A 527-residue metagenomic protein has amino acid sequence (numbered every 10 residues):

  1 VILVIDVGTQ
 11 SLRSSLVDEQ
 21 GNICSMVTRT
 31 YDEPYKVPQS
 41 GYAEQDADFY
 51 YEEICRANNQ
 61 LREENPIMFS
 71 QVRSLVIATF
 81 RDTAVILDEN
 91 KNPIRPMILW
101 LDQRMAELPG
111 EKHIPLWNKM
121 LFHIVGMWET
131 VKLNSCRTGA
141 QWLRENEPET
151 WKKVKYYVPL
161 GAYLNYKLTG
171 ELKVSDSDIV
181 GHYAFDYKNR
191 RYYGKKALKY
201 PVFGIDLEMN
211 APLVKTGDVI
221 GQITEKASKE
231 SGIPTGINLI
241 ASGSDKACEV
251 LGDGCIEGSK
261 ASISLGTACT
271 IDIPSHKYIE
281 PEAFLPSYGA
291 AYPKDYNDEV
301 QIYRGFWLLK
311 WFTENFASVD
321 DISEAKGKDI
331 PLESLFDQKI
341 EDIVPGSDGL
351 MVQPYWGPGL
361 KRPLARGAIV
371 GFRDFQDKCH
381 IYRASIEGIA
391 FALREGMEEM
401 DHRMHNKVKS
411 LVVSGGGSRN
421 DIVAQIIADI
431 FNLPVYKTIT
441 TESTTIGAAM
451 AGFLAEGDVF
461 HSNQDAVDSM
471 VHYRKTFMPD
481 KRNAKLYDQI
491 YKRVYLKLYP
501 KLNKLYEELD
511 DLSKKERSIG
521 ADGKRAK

Functional and structural regions predicted by a protein language model:
V1-R29, K36, R73-E111, E149 (+2 more regions): Glycine/Thr-rich phosphate-binding loops that ligate phosphate moieties of nucleotide and other phosphorylated ligands
V7-T9, Q20, H123-S244, L309 (+4 more regions): Gly/Ser/Thr-rich active-site cleft segment
G21, Q45, R73-T79, I98-L101 (+9 more regions): Active-site nucleophile and cofactor-binding loops and adjacent substrate-binding regions of central metabolic enzymes
S25-A57: N-terminal glycine-rich phosphate/pyrophosphate-binding loop and immediately adjacent elements
S40, A47, Y51, R62-R137: Active-site phosphate-binding/coordination module
D48-Y50, I114-V131, E230-P234, S259-S262 (+1 more regions): A polyampholytic, Gly/Pro-enriched intrinsically disordered region
I54-R73, E147-W151, K196-D206, S231 (+1 more regions): Phosphate/pyrophosphate-binding loops at sites that engage ATP/ADP/AMP, CoA/4′-phosphopantetheine, polyphosphate
Y187-P293, D320, G327-S334, S418-I422 (+1 more regions): ATP-dependent carbohydrate kinase catalytic cores
